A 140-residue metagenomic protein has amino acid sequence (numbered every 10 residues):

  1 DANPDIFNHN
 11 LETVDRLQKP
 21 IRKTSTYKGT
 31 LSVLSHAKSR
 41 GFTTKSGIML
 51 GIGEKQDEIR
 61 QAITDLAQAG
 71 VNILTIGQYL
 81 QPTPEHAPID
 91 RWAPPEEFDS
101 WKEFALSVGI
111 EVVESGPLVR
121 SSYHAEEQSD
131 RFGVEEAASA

Functional and structural regions predicted by a protein language model:
D1-S46: Radical SAM/AdoMet-radical enzyme domain recognition
K28-K45, L50-A140: Auxiliary Fe-S-binding modules of radical SAM enzymes
